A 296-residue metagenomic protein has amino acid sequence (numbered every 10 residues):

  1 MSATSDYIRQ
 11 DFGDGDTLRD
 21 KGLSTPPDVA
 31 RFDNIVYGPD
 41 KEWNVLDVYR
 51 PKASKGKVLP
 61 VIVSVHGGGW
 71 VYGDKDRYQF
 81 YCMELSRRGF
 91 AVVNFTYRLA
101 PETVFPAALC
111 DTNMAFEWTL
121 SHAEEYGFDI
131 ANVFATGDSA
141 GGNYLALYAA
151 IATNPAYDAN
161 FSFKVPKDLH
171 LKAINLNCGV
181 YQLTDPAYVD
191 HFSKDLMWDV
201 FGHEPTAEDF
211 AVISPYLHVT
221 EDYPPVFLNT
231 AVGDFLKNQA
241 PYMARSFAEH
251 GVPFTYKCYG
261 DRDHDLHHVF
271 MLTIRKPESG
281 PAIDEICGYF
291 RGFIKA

Functional and structural regions predicted by a protein language model:
M1-A296: Alpha/beta-hydrolase superfamily serine-hydrolase fold, recognizing
